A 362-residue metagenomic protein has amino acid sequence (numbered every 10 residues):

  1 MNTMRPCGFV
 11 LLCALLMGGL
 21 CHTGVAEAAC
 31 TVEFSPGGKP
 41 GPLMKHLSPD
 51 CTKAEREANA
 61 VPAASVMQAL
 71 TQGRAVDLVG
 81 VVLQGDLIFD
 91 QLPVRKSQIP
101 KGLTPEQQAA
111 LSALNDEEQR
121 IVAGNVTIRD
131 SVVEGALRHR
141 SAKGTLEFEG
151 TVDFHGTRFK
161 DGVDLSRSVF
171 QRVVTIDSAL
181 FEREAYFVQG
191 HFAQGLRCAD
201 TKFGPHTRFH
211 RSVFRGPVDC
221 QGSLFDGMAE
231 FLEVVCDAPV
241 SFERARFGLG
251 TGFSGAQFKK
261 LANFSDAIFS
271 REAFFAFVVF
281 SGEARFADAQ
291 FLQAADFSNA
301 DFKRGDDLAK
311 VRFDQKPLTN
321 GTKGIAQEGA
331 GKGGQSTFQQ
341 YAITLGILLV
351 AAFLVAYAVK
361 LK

Functional and structural regions predicted by a protein language model:
M1-P6: N-terminal secretory signal peptides that target proteins for export/translocation
G8-C21: Bacterial N-terminal signal peptides
A26-T344, L348: N-terminal leader/targeting and pre-domain segments
F338, V359-K362: C-terminal "tail" modules appended to repeat-scaffold proteins
L349-K360: Alpha-helical transmembrane segments
